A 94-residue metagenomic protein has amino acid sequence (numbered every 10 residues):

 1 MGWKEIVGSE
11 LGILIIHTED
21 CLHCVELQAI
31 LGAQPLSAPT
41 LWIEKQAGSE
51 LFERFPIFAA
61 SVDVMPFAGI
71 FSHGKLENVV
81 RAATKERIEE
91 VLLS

Functional and structural regions predicted by a protein language model:
M1-K4, W42-E44: Proteins with a high burden of low-complexity, intrinsically disordered sequence enriched in S/T/G/P/A and R, requiring
G2-S37: Local sequence-structure signature of Cys/Sec-based thiol-disulfide redox active-site neighborhoods
T40-S94: Thioredoxin-like thiol-disulfide oxidoreductase module
